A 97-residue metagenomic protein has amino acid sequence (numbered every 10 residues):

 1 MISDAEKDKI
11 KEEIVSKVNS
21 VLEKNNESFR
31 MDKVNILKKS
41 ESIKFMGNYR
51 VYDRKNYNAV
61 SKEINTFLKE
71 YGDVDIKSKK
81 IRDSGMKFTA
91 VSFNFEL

Functional and structural regions predicted by a protein language model:
M1-K33: N-proximal, solvent-exposed amphipathic alpha-helical segments enriched in charged/polar residues
D4-K9, R50-N56: Short, surface-exposed ligand-recognition loops at beta-strand->loop->(often short) alpha-helix junctions that present
S28-K55: Short glycine-rich, basic-tinged beta-strand/loop micro-motifs
D32-I36, D75-D83: Short amphipathic beta-strand and strand-loop transition segments with alternating hydrophobic
N58-I76: Short, non-transmembrane amphipathic alpha-helical segments
K79-L97: C-terminal edge-of-domain segments
